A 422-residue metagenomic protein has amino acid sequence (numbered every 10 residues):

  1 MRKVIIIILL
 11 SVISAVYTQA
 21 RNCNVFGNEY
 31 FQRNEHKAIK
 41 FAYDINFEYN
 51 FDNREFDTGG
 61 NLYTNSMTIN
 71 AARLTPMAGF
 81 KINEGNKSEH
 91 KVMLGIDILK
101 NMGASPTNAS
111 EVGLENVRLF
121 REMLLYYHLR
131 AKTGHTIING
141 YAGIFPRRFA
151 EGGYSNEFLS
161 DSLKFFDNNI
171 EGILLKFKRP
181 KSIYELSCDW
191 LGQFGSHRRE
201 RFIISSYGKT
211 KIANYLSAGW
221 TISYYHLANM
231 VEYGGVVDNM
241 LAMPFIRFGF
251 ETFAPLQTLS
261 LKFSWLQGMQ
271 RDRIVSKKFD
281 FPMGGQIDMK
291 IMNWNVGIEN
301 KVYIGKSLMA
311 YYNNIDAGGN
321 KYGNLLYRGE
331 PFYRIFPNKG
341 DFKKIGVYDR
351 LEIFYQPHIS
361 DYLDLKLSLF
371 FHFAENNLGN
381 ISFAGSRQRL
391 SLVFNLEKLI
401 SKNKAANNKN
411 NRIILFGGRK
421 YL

Functional and structural regions predicted by a protein language model:
M1-V4: Positively charged n-region of N-terminal signal peptides that target proteins for export
I6-T18: Hydrophobic h-region of N-terminal signal peptides that target proteins for export in Gram-negative bacteria
T18-A42, S401-L422: Outer-membrane beta-barrel biogenesis signature
R21, E29-F56, V92, G140: Transmembrane beta-strand segments of Gram-negative outer membrane beta-barrel proteins
Y49-R73, T107-G113: Surface-exposed strand-loop-strand hairpins of Gram-negative outer-membrane beta-barrel proteins
S66-T68, E84-T133, S155-E157, N380: Surface-exposed loop and membrane-interface regions of Gram-negative outer-membrane beta-barrel proteins
L124, R179, I183, L191 (+2 more regions): Exposed, low-structure sequence patches enriched in small/polar residues
I138-K209, Y224-H226: Surface-exposed coil loops of outer-membrane beta-barrel proteins
